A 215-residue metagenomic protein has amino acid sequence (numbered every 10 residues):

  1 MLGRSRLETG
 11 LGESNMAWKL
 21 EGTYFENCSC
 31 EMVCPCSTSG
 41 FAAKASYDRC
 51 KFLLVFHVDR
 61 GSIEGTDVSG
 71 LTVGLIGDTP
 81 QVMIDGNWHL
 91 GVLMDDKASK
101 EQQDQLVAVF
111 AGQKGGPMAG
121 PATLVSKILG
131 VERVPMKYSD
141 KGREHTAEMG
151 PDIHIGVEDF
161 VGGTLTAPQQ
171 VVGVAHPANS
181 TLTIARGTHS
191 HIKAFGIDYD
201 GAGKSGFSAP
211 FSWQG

Functional and structural regions predicted by a protein language model:
M1-N15: Short, Lys/Arg-enriched N-terminal segments with co-localized hydrophobic residues within the first ~10-30 amino acids
A17-G61: N-terminal ordered "arm"
K44-R49, Q81-G86, L129-E148, T183-G187 (+1 more regions): Short, surface-exposed loop and linker segments with low hydrophobicity and enrichment for Pro/Ser/Thr
D48-M118: Aromatic- and glycine-enriched beta-alpha-beta binding-site module
H57-E64, N87-W88, A122-K127, P177-T181 (+1 more regions): Short C-terminal domain-edge/linker segments immediately following a structured domain
I63-V68, V92, K127-E132, G173-A175 (+1 more regions): Low-complexity, flexible helical/coil segments
W88-P168: Charged linear interaction tracts used for macromolecular binding and regulation
F160-G215: Extended, charged low-complexity segments that frequently continue into or abut oligomerization scaffolds
